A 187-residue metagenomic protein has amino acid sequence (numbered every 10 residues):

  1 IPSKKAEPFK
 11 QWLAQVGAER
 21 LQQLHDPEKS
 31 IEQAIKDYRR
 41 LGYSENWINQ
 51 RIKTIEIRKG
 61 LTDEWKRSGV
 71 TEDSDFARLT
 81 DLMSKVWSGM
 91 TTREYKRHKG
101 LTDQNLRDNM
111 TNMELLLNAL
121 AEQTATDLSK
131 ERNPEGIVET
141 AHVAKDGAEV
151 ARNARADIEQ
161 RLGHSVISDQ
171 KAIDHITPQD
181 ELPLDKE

Functional and structural regions predicted by a protein language model:
I1-E187: Positively charged, phosphate-engaging catalytic surfaces used for nucleic-acid and nucleotide handling
